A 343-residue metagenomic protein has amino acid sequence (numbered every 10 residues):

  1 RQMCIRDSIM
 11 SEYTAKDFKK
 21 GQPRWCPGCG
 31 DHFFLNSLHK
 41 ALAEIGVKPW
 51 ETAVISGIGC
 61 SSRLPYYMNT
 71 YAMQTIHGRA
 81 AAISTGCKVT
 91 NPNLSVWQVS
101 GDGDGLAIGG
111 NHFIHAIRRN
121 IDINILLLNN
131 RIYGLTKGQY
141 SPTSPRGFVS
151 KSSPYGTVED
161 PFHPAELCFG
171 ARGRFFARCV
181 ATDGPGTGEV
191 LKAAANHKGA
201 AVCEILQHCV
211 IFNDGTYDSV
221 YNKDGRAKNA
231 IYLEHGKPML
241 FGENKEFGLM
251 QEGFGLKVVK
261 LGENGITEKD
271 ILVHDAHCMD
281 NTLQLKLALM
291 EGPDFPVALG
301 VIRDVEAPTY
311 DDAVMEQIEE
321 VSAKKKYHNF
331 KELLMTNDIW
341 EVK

Functional and structural regions predicted by a protein language model:
R1-I5: Short, small-residue-biased leader/transition segments that mark boundaries at the very start of proteins
S8-S95, Q317-K343: Thiamine diphosphate
I9-S11, K20-G21, I211-K343: Flexible, low-complexity linker and terminal segments
G21, K48-T52, T90-V96, R118-N124 (+4 more regions): Short coil/turn connectors at secondary-structure junctions
C29, G57-G59, R79, S100-G103 (+6 more regions): Fold-independent oxyanion-binding glycine-rich loops and adjacent beta-strand/coil segments at enzyme active sites
G30-S37, P49, G78, A82 (+6 more regions): Conserved active-site and cofactor/substrate-binding residues in soluble primary-metabolism enzymes
I58-G134, G188: Thiamine diphosphate
I108-I123, L128, I132-C278: Glycine-rich ThDP/TPP pyrophosphate-binding loop and its adjacent helix/strand module within ThDP-dependent enzymes
